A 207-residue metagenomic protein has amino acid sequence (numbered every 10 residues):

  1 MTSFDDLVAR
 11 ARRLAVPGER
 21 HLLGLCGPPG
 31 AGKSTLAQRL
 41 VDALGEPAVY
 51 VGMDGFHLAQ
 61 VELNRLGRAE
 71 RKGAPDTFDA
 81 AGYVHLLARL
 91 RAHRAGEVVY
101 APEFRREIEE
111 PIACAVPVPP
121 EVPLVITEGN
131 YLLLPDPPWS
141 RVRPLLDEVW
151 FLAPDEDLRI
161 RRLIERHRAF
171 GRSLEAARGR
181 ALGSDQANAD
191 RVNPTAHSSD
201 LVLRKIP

Functional and structural regions predicted by a protein language model:
M1-G24, P28: Extreme N-terminal, non-catalytic leader segments that precede Walker-type/kinase nucleotide-binding cores
K33: Conserved lysine of the Walker
L36: Hydrophobic positions on the alpha1 helix immediately C-terminal to the Walker A/P-loop
R39: Active-site signature of alpha/beta-hydrolase-fold catalytic machinery across serine- and Asp/Cys-nucleophile hydrolases
D42-Y50: Post-Walker A helix-loop "phosphate-sensing" segment adjacent to the P-loop in P-loop NTPases
G52, A59-I108: Conserved nucleotide-sensing/catalytic segment adjacent to the nucleotide-binding pocket in NTP-handling enzymes
I108-R166: ATP-dependent NMP and nucleoside kinases share a basic, alpha-helical "lid"
C114, P138-S140, R168-P207: Small-molecule kinase domains that catalyze NTP-dependent phosphoryl transfer to phosphate-bearing small molecules
